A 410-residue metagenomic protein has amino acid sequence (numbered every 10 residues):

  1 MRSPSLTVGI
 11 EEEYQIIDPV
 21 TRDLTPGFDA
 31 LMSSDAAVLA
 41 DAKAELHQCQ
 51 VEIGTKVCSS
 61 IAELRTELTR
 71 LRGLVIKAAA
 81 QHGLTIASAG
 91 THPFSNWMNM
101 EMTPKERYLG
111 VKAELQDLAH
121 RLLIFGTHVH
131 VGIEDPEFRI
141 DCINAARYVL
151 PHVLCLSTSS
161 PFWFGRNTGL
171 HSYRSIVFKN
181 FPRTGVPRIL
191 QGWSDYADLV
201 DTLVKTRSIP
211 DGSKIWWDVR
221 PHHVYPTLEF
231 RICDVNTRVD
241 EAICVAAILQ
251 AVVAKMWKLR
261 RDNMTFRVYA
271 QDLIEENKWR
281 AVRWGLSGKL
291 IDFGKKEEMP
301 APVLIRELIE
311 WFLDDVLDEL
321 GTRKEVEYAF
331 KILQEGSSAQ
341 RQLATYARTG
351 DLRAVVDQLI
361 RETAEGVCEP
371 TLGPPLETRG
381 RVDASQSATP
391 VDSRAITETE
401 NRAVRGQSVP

Functional and structural regions predicted by a protein language model:
M1-H82, W97, V111, F178-E377 (+4 more regions): C-terminal accessory/tail domains of diverse enzymes
D35, R72, A119, R147-S157 (+1 more regions): A common structural junction motif
G83-M100, F164-T168: Short, glycine/charge-rich beta-strand/loop segments that flank catalytic centers and engage negatively charged groups
K105-I124: Acidic, His- and aromatic-enriched active-site or binding-groove loops in soluble protein domains that engage sugars
H120-Y148: Internal, well-ordered domain-core segments that constitute the primary functional module of diverse proteins
D135, I143-L190: An exposed, glycine/acidic-rich loop-and-rim segment of catalytic or binding clefts
A388, A395-T397: Short linear motifs in low-complexity or flexible loops
